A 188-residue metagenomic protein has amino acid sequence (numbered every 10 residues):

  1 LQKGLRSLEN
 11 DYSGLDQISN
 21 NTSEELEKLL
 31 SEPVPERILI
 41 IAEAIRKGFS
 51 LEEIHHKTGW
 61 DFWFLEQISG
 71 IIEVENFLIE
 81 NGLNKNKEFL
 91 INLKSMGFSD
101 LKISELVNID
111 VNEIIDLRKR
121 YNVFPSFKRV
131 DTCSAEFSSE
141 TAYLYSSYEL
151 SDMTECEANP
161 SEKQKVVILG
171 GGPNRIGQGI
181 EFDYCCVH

Functional and structural regions predicted by a protein language model:
L1-H188: ATP-dependent carboxylate/acyl-activation modules
